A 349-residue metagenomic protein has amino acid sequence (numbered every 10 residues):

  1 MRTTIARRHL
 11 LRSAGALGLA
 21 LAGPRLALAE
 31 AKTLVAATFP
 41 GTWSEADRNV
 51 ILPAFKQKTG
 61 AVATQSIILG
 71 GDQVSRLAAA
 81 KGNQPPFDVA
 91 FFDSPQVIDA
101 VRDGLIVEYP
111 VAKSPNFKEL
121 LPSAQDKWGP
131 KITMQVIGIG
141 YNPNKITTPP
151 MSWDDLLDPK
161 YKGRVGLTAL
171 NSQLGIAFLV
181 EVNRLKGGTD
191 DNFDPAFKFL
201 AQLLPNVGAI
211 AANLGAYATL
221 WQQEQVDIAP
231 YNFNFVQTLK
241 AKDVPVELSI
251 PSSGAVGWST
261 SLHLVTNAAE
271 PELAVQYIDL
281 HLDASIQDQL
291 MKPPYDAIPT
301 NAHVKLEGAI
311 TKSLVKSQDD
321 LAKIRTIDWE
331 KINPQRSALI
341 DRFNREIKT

Functional and structural regions predicted by a protein language model:
M1-G18: N-terminal secretory signal peptides and thylakoid transit peptides that target proteins across membranes
E30-I98: Early extracytoplasmic/lumenal segment of secretory-pathway proteins
G41-R48, P86-Q225: Extracytoplasmic ligand-binding site segments that recognize negatively charged/polar headgroups
V97-D99, Q222, D227-P245: A ligand-binding cleft/hinge motif common to bilobed small-molecule-binding domains
Q135, K198-L203, K240-T266, A302: Periplasmic-binding protein-like
G138-K145, E181-R184, S259-P271, I278 (+1 more regions): A bilobed periplasmic-binding-protein/Venus flytrap-type ligand-binding module shared by bacterial periplasmic
V265-I324: Mature extracytoplasmic/periplasmic domains
D320-T349: Conserved C-terminal helix/tail region of periplasmic/extracytoplasmic solute-binding proteins
